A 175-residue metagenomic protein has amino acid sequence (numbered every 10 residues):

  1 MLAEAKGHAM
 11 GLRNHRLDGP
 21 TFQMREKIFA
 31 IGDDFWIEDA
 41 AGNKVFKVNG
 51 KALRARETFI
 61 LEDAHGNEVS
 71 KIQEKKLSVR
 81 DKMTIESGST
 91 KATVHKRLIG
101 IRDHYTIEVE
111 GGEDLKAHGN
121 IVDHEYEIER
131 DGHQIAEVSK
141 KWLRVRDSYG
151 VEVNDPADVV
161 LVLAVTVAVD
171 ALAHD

Functional and structural regions predicted by a protein language model:
L2-D175: Intrinsically disordered, low-complexity proline/glycine-rich segments
